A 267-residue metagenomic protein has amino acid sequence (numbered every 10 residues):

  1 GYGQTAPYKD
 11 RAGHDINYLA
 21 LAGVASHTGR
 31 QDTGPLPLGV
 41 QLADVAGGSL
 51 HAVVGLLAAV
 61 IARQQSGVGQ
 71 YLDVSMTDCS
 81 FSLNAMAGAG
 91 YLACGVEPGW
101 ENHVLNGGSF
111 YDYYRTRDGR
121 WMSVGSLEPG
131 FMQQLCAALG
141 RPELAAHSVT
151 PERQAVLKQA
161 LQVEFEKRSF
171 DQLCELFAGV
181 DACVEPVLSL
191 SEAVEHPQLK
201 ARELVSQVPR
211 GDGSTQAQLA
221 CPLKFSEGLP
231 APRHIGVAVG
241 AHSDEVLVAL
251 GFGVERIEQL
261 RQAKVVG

Functional and structural regions predicted by a protein language model:
G1-M122, S126-L127: Active-site-adjacent "lid/gating" segments in soluble enzymes
D15, L56, G67, L135 (+5 more regions): Residue-level signal for nonpolar/aromatic packing positions in well-ordered secondary structure
H51-A59, A87, Q134-A138, A160 (+1 more regions): Alpha-helical scaffold segments in soluble metabolic enzymes
L105, F110-V184: Aromatic-enriched alpha-helical interface/lid elements that frame and gate functional surfaces
A146-L161, L188-E195, R256-G267: Short linear loop/turn motifs
P151, R210-R261: Flexible, small-/acidic-enriched active-site or ligand-binding loops
G179-R233: A glycine-rich dinucleotide-binding beta-alpha-beta segment and adjacent secondary-structure elements that constitute
